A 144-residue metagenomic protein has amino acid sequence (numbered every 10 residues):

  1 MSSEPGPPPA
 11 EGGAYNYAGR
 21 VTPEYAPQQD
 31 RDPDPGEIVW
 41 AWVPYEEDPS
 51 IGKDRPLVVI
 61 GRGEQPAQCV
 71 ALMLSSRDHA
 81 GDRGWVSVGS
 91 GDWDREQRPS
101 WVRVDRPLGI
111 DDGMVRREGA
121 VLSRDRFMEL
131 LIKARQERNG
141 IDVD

Functional and structural regions predicted by a protein language model:
M1-G13, S90-D144: C-terminal terminal-subdomain/extension
A10-T22: Terminal targeting signals and extreme-terminal segments of soluble enzymes
T22-Q28, Y45: Short alpha-helix capping/helix-loop boundary micro-motifs
Y45, S76, R106-L108: Non-catalytic surface loops within mature trypsin-like serine protease
E47-D54, V59-D92: Compact nucleic-acid interaction/catalytic patches
